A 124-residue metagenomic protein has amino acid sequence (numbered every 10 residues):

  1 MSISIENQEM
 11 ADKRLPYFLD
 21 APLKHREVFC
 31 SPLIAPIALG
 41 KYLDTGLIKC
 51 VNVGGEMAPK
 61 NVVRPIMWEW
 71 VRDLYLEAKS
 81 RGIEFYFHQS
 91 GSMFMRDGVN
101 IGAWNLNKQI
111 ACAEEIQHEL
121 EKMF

Functional and structural regions predicted by a protein language model:
M1-H88, M95: Conserved AdoMet/S-adenosylmethionine-binding subsite of the radical SAM
G91-F124: C-terminal accessory extensions appended to soluble enzyme cores
